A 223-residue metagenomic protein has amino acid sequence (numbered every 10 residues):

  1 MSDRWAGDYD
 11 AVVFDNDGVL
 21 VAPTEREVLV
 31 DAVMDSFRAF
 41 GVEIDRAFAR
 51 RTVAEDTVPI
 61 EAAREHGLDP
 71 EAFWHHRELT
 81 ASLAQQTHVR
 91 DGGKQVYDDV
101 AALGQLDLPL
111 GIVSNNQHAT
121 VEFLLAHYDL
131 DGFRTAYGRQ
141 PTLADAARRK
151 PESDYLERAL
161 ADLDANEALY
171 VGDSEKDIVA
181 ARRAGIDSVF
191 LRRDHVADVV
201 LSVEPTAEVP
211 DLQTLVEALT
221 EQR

Functional and structural regions predicted by a protein language model:
M1-Y9, L108, H118, E122-R223: Asp-based, Mg2+/Mn2+-dependent phosphohydrolase catalytic module
S2-D98: N-terminal helical cap/lid subdomain that shapes the substrate entry/recognition surface in HAD-like hydrolases
A54-A62, L106, P151, E175: Generic low-polarity alpha-helical segments
D98-L108: Catalytic-core regions built around general acid/base machinery
G111: Extended substrate/RNA-proximal surfaces in nucleic-acid metabolism proteins
S114-N116: Conserved phosphate-coupling serine/threonine residues in phosphotransfer and NTP-handling enzymes
